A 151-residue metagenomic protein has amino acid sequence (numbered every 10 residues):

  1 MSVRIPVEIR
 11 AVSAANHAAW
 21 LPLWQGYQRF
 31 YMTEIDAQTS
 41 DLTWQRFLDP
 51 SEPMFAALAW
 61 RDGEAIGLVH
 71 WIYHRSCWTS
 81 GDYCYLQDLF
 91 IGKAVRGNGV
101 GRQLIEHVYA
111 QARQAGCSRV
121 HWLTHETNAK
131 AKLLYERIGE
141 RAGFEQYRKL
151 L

Functional and structural regions predicted by a protein language model:
M1-A15: Conserved N-terminal entry element of GNAT/NAT acetyltransferase domains
S2, R141, E145-L151: Terminal substrate-recognition subdomain of acyl/acetyltransferases
A11-G81, Q87, Q111, L150-L151: Acetyl-CoA-dependent GNAT
L89-R96: A short, internal acetyl-CoA/4′-phosphopantetheine-binding micro-motif in the GNAT/acyltransferase core
G97-A110: Conserved acetyl-CoA-binding loop-helix of GNAT-fold acetyltransferases
R102, E126-E145: Conserved active-site alpha-helix within GNAT-family acetyltransferase domains
R113-L123: Conserved GNAT acetyl-CoA-binding A-motif
